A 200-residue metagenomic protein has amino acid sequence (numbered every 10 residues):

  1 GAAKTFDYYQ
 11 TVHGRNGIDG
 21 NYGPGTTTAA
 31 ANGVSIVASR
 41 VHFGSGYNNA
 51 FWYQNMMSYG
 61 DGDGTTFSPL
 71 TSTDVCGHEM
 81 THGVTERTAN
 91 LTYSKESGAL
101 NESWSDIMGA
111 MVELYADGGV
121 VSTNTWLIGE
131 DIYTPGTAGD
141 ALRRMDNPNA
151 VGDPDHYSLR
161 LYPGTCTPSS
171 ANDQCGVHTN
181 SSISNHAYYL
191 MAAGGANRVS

Functional and structural regions predicted by a protein language model:
G1-G77, T85-S200: Zinc-dependent metallohydrolase catalytic domains
M80: Active-site neighborhood of glycoside hydrolase catalytic domains
